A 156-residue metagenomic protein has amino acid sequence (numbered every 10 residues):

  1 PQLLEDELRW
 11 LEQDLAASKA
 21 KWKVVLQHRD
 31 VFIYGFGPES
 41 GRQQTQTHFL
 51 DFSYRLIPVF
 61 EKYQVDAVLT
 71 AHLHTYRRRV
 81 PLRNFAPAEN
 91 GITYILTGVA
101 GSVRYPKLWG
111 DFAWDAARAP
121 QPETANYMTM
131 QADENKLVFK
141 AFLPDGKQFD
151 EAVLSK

Functional and structural regions predicted by a protein language model:
P1-K107, A119-P122, T129-K156: Metal-dependent phosphoester/phosphodiester hydrolase catalytic core
L108-A113: Small-residue (glycine/proline)-centered packing/hinge motifs flanked by hydrophobic/aromatic residues
W114-A116, N126: Low-complexity, glycine/alanine/valine/leucine- and proline-rich hydrophobic stretches
